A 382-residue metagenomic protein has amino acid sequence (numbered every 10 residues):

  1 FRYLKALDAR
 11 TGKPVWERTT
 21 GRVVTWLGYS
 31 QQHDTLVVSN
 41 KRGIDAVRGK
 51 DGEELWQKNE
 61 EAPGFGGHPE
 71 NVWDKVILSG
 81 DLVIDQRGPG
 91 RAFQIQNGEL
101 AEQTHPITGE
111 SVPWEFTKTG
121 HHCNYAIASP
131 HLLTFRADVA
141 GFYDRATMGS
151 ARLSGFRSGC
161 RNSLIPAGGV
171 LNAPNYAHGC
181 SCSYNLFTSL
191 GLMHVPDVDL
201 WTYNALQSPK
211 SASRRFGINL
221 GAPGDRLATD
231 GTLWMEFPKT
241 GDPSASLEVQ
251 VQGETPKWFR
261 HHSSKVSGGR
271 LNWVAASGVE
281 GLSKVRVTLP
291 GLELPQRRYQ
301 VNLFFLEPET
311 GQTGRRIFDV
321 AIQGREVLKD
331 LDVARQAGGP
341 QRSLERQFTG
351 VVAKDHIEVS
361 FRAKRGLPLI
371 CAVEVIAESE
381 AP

Functional and structural regions predicted by a protein language model:
F1-K5, R18-D45, K58, F65-R91 (+2 more regions): Repeat-blade elements of multi-bladed beta-propeller folds
Y3-D8, K13-T19, E53-G67, Q94-C123 (+3 more regions): Aromatic (tryptophan-biased) beta-strands that constitute blades/sheets of beta-rich domains
G21, G43, K50, E61 (+5 more regions): A generic structural motif
L78-S79, Q96, A167, T229 (+1 more regions): Structural motif
V83-I84, A101, N172, W234 (+1 more regions): Short, isolated positions in well-ordered beta-strands
E102, V112-C160, I165-A167, R286 (+1 more regions): Ordered, small/hydrophobic-rich secondary-structure cores
A151-V198, Q336, Q347-V352, V359 (+1 more regions): Extended, hydrophobic interaction surfaces within ordered domains
L200-P382: Compositionally biased, intrinsically disordered or flexible polar/acidic segments
